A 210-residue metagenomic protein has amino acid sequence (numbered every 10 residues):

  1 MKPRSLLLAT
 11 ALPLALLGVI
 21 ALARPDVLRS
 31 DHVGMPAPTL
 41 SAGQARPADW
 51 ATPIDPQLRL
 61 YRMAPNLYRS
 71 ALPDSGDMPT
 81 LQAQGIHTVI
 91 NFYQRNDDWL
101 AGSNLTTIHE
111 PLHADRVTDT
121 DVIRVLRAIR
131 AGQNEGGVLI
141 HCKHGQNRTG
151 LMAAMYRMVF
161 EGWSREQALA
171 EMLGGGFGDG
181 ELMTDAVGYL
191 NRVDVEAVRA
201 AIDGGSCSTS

Functional and structural regions predicted by a protein language model:
K2-V138, L151-S210: Cys-dependent protein tyrosine phosphatase-like superfamily
C142: Short cysteine clusters
G145: Substrate/cofactor-recognition hotspot
R148: Conserved lysine of the Walker
